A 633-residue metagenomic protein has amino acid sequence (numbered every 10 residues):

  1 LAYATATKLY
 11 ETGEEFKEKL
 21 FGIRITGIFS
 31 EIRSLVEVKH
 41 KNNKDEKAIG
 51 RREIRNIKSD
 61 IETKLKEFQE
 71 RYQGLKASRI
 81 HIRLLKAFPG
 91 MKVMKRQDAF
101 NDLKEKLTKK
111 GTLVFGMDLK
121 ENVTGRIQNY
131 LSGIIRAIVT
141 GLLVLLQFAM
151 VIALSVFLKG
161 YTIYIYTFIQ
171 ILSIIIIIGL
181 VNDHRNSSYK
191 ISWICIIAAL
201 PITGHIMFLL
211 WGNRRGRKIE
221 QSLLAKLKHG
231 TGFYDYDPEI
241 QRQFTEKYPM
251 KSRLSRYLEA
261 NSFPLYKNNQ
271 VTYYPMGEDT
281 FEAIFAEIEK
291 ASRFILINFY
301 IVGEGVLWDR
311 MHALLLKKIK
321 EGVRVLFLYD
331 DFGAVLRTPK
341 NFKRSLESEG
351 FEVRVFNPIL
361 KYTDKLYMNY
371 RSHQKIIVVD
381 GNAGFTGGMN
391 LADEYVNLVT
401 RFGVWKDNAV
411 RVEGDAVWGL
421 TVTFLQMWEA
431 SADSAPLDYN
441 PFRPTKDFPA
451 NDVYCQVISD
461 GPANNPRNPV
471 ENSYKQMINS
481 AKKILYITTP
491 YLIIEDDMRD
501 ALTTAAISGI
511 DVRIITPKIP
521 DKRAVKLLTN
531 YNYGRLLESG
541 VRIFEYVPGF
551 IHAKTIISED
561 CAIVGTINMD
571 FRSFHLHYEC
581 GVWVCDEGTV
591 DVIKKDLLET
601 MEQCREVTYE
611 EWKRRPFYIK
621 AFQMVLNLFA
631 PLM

Functional and structural regions predicted by a protein language model:
L1, S34-V36: Conserved catalytic cores of phosphodiester-cleaving nucleases, focusing on short active-site segments
A6-Y10, E14-K17, F29, R33 (+7 more regions): Residue-level detector of alpha-helical secondary structure
G13, E105, K109, V114-N472 (+9 more regions): N-terminal localization/anchoring segments of enzymes in phospholipid and broader phosphate metabolism
N42-A48, Q73: Charged, low-complexity interaction regions
I80-G90, R96, K110-F115: Short, mixed-charge low-complexity intrinsically disordered segments
H81, L296, R324-L328, Y486 (+1 more regions): A structural signal for isolated positions on well-ordered beta-strands in alpha/beta enzyme cores
Y491-I510: Helical hairpin unit composed of two closely spaced alpha helices linked by a short loop
D497-D500, I514-P517, D521-E538: Extended hydrophobic/aromatic segments used for targeting, binding, or gating
